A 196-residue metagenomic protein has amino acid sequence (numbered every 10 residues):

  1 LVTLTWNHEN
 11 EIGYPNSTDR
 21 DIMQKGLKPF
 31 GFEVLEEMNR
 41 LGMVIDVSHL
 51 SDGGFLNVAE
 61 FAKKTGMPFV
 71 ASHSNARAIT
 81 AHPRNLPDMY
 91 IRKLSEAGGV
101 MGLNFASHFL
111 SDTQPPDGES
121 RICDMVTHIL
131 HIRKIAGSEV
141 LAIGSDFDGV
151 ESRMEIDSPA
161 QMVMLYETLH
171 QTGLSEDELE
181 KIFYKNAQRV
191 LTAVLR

Functional and structural regions predicted by a protein language model:
L1-N104, H108-S111, V126-R133, V140 (+2 more regions): Extended, charged catalytic domains and RNA/DNA-binding interfaces, predominantly in divalent-metal-using enzymes
R20, K64, S120, L195-R196: Alpha-helix boundary/capping detector
V70-H73, A142-I143, E180-Y184: Beta-strand segments within the central parallel beta-sheet cores of soluble alpha/beta enzyme folds
N104-F105, A136-P159: Short acidic/histidine-rich active-site segments
D112-I122, G149-I156, T168-E178: Outer-membrane beta-barrel pore domains
S120-C123, L141-I143: Glycine- and aromatic-enriched membrane alpha-helices
D157-R196: Mid-to-C-terminal alpha-helical segments outside catalytic/metal-binding sites
